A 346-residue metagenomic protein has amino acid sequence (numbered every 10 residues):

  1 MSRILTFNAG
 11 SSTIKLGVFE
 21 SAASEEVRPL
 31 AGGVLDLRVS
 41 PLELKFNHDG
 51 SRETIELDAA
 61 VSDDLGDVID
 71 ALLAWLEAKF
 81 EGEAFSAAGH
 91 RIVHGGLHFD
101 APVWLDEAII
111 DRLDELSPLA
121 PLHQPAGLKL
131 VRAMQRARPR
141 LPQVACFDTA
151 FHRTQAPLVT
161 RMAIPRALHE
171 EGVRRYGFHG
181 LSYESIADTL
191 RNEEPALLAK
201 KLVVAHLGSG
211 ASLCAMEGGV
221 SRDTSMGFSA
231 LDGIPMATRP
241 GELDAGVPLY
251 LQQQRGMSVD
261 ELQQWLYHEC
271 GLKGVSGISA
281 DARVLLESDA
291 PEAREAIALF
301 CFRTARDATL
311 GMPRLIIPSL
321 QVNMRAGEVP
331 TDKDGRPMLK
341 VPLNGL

Functional and structural regions predicted by a protein language model:
I4, T13-S62, G227: Short glycine-rich, Thr/Ser-proximal phosphate-binding strand/loop in the N-terminal lobe of ATP-dependent enzymes
I4-T6, A87-G89, V144, L202-H206: Short glycine-aspartate micro-motif
A74-S86, L190-A196, A308-P318: Phosphate/pyrophosphate-binding loops at sites that engage ATP/ADP/AMP, CoA/4′-phosphopantetheine, polyphosphate
W75-H123, P142-V144, A150-R161: Short beta-strand-loop/turn "lid" adjacent to the catalytic site in phosphate-handling enzymes
F151-Q254: Glycine-rich phosphate-binding loop of actin/hexokinase-like ATP-binding domains
D244-V247, L251-I278: Oxyanion-binding "anion nests"
Q264, H268-G311: Adenine-nucleotide phosphate-binding core of ATP-dependent small-molecule kinases
I317-L346: Structural signal for terminal/edge beta-strands and the immediately following C-terminal loop/tail that closes
